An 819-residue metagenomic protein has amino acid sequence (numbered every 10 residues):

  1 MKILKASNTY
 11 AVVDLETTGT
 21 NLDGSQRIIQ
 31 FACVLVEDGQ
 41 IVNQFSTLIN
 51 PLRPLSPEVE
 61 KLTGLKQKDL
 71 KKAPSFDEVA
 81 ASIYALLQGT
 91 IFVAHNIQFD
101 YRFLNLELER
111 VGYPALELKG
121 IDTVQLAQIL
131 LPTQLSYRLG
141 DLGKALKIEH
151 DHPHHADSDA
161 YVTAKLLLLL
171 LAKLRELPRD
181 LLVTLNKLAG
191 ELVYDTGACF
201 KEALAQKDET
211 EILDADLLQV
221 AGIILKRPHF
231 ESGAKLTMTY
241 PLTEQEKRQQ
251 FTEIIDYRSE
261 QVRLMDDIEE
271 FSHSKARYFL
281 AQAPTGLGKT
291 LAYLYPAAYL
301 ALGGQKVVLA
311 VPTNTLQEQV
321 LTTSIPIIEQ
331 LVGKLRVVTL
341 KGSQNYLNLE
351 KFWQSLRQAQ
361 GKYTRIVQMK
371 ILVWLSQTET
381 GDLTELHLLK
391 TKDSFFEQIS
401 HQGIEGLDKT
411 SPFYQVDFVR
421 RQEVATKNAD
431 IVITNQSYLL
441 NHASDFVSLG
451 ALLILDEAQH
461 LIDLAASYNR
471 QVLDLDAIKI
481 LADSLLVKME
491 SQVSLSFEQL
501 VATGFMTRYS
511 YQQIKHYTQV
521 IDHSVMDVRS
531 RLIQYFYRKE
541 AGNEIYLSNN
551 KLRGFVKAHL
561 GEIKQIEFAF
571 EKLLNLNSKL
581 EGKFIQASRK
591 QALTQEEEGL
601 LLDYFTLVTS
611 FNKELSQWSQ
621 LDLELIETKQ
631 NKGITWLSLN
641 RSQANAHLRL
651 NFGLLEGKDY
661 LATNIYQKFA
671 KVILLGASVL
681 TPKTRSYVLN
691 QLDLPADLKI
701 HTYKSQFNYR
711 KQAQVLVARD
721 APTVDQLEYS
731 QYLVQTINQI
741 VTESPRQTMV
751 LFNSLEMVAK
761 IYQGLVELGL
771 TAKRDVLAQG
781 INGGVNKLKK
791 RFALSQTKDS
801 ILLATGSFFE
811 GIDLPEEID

Functional and structural regions predicted by a protein language model:
M1-K119, P132-H150, H154: Conserved non-catalytic scaffold segment of RNase H-like nuclease domains
M1-K5, L169-E246: Acidic two-metal-ion nuclease catalytic site recognized across multiple nuclease folds, prominently DnaQ/RNase D-T
H229, G233-K235, E246-Q249, G342-D393 (+4 more regions): Conserved coupling segment at the C-terminus of the helicase ATP-binding
E231-A281: Conserved pre-motif I regulatory segment
S274-Y295: Walker A/P-loop
G304-Q305, V311-N428: A substrate-engagement module of RecA-like helicase motors
R421-A429, T771-L802: Conserved motor-coupling elements within RecA-like helicase/translocase cores
N753-G780: Conserved helicase motor "Helicase C" RecA-like lobe of SF1/SF2 P-loop NTPases
